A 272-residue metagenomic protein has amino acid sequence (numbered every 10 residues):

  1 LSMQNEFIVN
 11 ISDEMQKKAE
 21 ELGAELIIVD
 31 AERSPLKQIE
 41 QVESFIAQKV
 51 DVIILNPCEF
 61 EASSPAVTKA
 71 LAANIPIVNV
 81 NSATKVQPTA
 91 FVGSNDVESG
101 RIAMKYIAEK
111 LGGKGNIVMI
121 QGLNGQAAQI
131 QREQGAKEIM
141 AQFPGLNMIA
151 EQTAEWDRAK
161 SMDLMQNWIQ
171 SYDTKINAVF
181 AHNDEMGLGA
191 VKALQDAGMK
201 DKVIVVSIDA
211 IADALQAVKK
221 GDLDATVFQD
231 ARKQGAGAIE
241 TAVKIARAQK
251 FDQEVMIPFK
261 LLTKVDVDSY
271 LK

Functional and structural regions predicted by a protein language model:
L1-K272: A residue-level marker of the well-folded mature domains of exported/periplasmic proteins
